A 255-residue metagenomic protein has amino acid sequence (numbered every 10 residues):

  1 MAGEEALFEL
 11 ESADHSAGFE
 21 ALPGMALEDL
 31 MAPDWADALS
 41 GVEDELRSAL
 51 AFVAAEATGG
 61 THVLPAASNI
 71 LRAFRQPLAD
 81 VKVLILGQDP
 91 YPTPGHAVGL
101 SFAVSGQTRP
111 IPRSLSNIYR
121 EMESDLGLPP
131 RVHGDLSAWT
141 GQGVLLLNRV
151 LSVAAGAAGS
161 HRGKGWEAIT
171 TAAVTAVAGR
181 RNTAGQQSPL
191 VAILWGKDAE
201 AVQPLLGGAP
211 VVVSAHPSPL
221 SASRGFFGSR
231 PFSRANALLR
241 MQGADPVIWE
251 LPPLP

Functional and structural regions predicted by a protein language model:
M1-A13: A charge-rich, low-complexity, intrinsically flexible signal that marks solvent-exposed coils, linkers, repeats
D14, G18-F19: N-terminal low-complexity, Pro/Thr/Ser-rich intrinsically disordered segments that act as propeptides or flexible
A21-L22, Q88: Short, charged low-complexity linear motifs
G24-E28: Intrinsic low-complexity, intrinsically disordered segments
D29, P33-L194, D198-L206, P210-V213 (+3 more regions): A polyanion-binding, active-site-adjacent surface
